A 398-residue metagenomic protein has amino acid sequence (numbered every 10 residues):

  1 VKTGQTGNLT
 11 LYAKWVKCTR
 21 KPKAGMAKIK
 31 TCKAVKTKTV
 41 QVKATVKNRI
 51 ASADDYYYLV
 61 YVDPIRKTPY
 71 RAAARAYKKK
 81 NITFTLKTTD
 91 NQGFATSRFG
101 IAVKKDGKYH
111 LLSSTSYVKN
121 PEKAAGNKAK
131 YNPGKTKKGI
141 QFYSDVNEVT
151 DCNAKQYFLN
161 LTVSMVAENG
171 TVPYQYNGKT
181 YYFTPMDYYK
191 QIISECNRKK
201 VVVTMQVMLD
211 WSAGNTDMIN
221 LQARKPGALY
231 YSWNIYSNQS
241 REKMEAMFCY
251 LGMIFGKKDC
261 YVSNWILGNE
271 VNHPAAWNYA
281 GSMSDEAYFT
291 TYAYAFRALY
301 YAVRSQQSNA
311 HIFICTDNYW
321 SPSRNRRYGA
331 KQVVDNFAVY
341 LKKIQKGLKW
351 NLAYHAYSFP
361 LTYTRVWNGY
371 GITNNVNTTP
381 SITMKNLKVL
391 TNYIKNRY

Functional and structural regions predicted by a protein language model:
V1-C18: Conserved "repeat-terminator" motif of extracellular CCP/Sushi domains
T19-K36: Short, compositionally biased P/S/T/A/G/V-rich stretches that sit at domain boundaries
K38-S52: Aromatic/hydrophobic beta-strand junction motif of beta-rich domains
I65-I82: Solvent-exposed serine/threonine-rich low-complexity stretches and specific carbohydrate-binding patches
Q92-L111: Short, aromatic- and glycine-rich surface loops/edge beta-strands on solvent-exposed regions
T96, S113-S164: Boundary/entry segment of secreted carbohydrate-active catalytic domains
C152-P322, F359: Substrate-binding cleft and catalytic face of glycoside hydrolase catalytic domains, especially the flexible beta-alpha
N197, M244, S263, A287-Y398: Noncatalytic carbohydrate-binding groove/subsite architecture in carbohydrate-active enzymes
